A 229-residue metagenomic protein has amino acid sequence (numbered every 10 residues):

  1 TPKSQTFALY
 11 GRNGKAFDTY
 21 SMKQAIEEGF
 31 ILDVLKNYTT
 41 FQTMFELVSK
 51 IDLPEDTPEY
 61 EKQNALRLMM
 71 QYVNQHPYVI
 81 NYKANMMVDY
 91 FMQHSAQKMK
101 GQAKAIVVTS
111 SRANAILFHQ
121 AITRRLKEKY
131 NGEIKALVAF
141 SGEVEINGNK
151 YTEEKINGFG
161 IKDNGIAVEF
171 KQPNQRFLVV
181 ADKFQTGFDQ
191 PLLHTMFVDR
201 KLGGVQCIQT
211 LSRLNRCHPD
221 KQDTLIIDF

Functional and structural regions predicted by a protein language model:
T1-K3, T40-F45, R112-N114, E143-E145 (+3 more regions): Conserved nucleotide-binding/hydrolysis micro-motifs of P-loop NTPases
P2-N13, I51-D52, A121-L126, K150-N157 (+2 more regions): Short secondary-structure boundary/capping segments
K3-Q102, H119: Interdomain helical connector at the RecA1-RecA2 junction of SF1/SF2 helicase-like NTPases
K15-F17, E28-V34, Q102-A103, N131-K135 (+3 more regions): Short glycine-/polar-rich loops that comprise or flank the Walker A/P-loop and associated switch/sensor motifs
S21, D33-L35, I106-V108, L137-V138 (+4 more regions): Structured core elements
M70-V180: Conserved C-terminal RecA-like helicase domain
Q172-N174, C207-Q209, R213-F229: Conserved segment of the helicase C-terminal RecA-like domain
V179-L193, S212-C217: SF2 helicase motor core recognition
